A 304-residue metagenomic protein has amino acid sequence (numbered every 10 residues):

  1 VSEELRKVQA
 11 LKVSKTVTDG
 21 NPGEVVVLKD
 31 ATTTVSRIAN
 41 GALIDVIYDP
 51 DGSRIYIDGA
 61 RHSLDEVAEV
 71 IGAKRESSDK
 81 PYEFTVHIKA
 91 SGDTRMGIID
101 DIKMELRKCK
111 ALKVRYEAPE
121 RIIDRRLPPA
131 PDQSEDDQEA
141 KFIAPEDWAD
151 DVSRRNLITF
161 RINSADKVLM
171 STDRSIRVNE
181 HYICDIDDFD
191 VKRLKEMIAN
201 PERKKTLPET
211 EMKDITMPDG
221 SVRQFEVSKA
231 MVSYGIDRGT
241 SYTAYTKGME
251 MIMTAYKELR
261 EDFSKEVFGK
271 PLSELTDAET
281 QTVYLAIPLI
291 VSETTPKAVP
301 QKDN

Functional and structural regions predicted by a protein language model:
V1-N304: Long, low-hydrophobicity, acidic/polar, solvent-exposed interaction domains
